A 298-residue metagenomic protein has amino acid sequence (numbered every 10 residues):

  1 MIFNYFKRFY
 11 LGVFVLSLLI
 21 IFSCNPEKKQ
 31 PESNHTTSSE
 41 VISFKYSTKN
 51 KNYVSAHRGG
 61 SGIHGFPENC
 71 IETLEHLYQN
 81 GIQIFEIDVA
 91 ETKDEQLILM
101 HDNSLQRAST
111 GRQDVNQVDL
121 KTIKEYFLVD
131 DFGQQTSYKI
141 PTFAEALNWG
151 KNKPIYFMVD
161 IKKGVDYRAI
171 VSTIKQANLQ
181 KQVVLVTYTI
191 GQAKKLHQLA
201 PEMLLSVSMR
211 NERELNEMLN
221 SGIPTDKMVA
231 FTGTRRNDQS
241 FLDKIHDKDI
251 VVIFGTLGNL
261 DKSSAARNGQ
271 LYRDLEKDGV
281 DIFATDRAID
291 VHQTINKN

Functional and structural regions predicted by a protein language model:
M1-I2, D130: Short coil/turn segments at secondary-structure junctions
I2-L11: Bacterial N-terminal signal peptides that target proteins for export
F3, I21-F22: Residues marking helix boundaries in flexible regions
G12-I21: Bacterial N-terminal signal peptides
C24-N298: Phosphate-group recognition and catalysis centered on beta-loop-alpha active-site segments
